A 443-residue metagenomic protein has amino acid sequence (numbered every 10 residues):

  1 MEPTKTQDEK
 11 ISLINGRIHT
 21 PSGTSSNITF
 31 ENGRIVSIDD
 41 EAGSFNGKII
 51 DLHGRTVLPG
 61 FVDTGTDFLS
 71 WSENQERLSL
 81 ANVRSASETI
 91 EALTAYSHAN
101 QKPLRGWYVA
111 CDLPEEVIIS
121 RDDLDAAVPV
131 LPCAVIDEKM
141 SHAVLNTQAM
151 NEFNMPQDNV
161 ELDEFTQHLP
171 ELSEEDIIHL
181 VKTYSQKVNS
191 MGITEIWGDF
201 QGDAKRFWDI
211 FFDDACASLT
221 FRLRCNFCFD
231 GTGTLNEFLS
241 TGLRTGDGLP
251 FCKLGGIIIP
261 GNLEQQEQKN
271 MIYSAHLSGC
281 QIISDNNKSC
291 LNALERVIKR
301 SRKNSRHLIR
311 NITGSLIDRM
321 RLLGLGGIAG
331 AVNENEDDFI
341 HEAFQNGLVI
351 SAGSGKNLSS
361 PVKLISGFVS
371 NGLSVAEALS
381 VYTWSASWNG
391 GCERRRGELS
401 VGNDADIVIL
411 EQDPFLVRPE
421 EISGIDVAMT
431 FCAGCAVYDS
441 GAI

Functional and structural regions predicted by a protein language model:
M1-T6, G242: A short, compositionally biased domain-edge/stem linker segment
D8-I14, H19-E31, I35-L239, K253-D285 (+2 more regions): Divalent metal-binding segments
E9-K10, I14, G233-L239, K269-I272 (+4 more regions): In a subset of proteins, long, contiguous C-terminal domains/tails are tracked
S120-D123, N189, F207-F211, A293-V297 (+2 more regions): A short acidic, amphipathic alpha-helical/loop segment
E138, N226-D230, G355, Q412 (+1 more regions): Cofactor-binding loop segments of dinucleotide-utilizing enzymes, especially the Rossmann-like FAD- and NAD(P)+-binding
H168, I272-I282, S289-N311, R321-G324 (+2 more regions): His/Asp/Glu-enriched, well-ordered alpha-helical/loop segment that forms or immediately abuts the divalent-metal
D214-A217, T241-C252, I298-K303, M320-G324: Acidic (Asp/Glu)-rich catalytic clusters
T220-L249, I258, L308-L316, I328-E342: Phosphate/diphosphate-binding loops
